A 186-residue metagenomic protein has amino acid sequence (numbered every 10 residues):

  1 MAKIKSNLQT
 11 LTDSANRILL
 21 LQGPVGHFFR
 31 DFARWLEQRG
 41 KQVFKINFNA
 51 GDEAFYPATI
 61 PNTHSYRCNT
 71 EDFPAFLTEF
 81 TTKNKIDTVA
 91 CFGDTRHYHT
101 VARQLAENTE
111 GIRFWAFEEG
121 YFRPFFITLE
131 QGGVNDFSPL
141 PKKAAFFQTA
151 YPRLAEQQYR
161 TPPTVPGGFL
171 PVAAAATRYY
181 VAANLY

Functional and structural regions predicted by a protein language model:
M1-T12: Short N-terminal or domain-adjacent regulatory/targeting segments
T12, R17-S138: Trp/Phe/Arg-rich N-terminal binding region typifying the photolyase-homology
R113-Y186: Active-site-proximal region of nucleotide-activated glycan assembly enzymes, centered on histidine/acidic-rich loops
